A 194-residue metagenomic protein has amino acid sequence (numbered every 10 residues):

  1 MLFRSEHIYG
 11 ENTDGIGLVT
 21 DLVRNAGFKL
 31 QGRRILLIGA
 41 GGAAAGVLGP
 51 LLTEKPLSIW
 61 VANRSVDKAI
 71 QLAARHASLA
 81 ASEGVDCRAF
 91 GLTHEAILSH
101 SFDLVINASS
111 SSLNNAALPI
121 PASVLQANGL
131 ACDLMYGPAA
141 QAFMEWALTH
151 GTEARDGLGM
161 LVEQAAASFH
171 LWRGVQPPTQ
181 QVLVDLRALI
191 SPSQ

Functional and structural regions predicted by a protein language model:
M1-L2: Short, small-residue-biased leader/transition segments that mark boundaries at the very start of proteins
N12-G15, L22, G32-L52, N63-R64: Glycine-rich adenosine-cofactor-binding loop
F28-R34, Q126-A127: Short helix-loop-beta connector
G32, L130, L134-Q194: Adenosine-phosphate binding glycine-rich loop
T53-S58, T149-E153: Conserved S-adenosyl-L-methionine
P56-L79: NAD(P)-binding Rossmann-fold cofactor-contacting core
S82-A154: Rossmann-like adenosine-cofactor binding region
